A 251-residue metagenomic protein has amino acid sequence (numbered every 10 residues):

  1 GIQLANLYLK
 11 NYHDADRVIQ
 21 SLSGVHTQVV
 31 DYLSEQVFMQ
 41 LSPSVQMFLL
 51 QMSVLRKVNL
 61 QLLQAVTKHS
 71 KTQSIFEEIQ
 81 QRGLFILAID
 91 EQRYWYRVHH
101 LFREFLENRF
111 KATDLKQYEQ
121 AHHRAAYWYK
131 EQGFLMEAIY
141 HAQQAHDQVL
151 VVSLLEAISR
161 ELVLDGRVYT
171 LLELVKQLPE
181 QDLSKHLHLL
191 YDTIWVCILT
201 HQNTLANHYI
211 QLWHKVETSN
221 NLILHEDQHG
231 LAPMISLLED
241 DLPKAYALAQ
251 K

Functional and structural regions predicted by a protein language model:
G1-A5, L49, H99, H122 (+2 more regions): Generic structural signal for small/hydrophobic residues in well-ordered secondary structure, especially within
G1-T27, P43-Q46, V54, K68-H69: Amphipathic alpha-helical "lid/sensor" segments that cap RecA-like P-loop NTPase cores
G1-Y8, Q28-V30, L101-N108, I235-L238 (+2 more regions): Alpha-helical sensor/transducer elements of the RecA-like P-loop NTPase core
I2-H13, S53-R56, Q64, Q80-G83 (+4 more regions): Short, amphipathic alpha-helical segments that act as regulatory/interfacial helices in nucleotide-processing proteins
T27, D31-K111, Q120-H123: C-terminal boundary/linker of central alpha/beta nucleotide-binding cores
S34, F38, V175-K176, Q250: A conserved short alpha-helical segment within the catalytic HATPase_c
N108, T113-T200, L205-L212: Extended alpha-helical scaffolding segments used for macromolecular assembly and cargo binding
E180-K251: Internal alpha-solenoid helical repeat scaffolds
